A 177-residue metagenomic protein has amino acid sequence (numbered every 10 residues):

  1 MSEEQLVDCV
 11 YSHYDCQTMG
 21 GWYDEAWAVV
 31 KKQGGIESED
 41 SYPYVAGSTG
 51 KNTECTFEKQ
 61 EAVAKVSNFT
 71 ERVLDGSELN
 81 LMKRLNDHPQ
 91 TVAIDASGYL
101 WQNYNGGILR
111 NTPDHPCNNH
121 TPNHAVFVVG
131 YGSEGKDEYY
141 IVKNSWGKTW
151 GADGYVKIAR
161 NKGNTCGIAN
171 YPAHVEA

Functional and structural regions predicted by a protein language model:
M1-A177: Catalytic-core signature of thiol
